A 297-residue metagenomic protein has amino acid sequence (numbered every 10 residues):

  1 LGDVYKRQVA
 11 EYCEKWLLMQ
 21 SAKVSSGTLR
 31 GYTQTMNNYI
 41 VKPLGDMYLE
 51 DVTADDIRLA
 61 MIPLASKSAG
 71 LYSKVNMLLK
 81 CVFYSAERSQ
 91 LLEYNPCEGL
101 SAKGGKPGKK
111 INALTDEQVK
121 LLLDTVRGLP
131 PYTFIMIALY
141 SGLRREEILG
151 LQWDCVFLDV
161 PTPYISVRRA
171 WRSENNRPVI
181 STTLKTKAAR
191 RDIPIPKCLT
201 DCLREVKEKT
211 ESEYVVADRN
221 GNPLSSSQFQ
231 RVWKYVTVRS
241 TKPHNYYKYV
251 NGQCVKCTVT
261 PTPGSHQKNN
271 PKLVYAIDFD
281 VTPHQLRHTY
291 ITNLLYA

Functional and structural regions predicted by a protein language model:
L1-Y5: Short, small-residue-biased leader/transition segments that mark boundaries at the very start of proteins
Q8, Y12, T35, D56 (+8 more regions): Charged catalytic carboxylate motif
L17-L91, P96, G108-K110, N222-Q228 (+3 more regions): N-terminal core-binding DNA-recognition domain of tyrosine site-specific recombinases/integrases
I40, I57, L79-V82, Q90 (+6 more regions): Conserved hydrophobic/aromatic pocket- or pore-lining residues that grip, position, or stack substrates in active sites
A69, K120, D124-L129, S141 (+2 more regions): Short, basic (Lys/Arg/His-rich) helix/loop patches that form interaction surfaces in the mid-to-C-terminal regions
A69-M77, R88-W153, D159-T162, A188-A189 (+1 more regions): Basic, Lys/Arg- and aromatic-enriched nucleic-acid-binding interface segment
G104-K106, K110, T125-V126, E146 (+4 more regions): Basic, Lys/Arg-rich DNA-contacting stretches centered on the C-terminal catalytic core of tyrosine recombinase systems
C155-Y164, D280, A297: Short, polar N-cap/turn motifs at the start of nucleic acid-interacting alpha helices
